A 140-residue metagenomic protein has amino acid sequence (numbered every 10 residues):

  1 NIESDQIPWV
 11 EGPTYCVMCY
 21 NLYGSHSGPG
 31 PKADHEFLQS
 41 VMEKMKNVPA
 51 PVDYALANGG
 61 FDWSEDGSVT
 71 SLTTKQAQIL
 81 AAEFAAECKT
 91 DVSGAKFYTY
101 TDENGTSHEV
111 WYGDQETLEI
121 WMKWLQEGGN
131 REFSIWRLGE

Functional and structural regions predicted by a protein language model:
N1-E83: Substrate-binding surface in catalytic domains of secreted glycosidases
I2-P8, G113-Q126: Short, acidic/polar
E3, D34, T90-D91, D114 (+1 more regions): Alpha-helix initiation/capping motif
I7-E11, K46-V48, D91, D102-N104 (+1 more regions): Extracellular/periplasmic catalytic domains that process cell-envelope and extracellular macromolecules
P51, N58-W121: Glycan-binding loop/region signatures in secreted carbohydrate-active enzymes
W121-E140: Acidic/aromatic/glycine-rich contiguous surface patches that form carbohydrate-binding/processing clefts and analogous
